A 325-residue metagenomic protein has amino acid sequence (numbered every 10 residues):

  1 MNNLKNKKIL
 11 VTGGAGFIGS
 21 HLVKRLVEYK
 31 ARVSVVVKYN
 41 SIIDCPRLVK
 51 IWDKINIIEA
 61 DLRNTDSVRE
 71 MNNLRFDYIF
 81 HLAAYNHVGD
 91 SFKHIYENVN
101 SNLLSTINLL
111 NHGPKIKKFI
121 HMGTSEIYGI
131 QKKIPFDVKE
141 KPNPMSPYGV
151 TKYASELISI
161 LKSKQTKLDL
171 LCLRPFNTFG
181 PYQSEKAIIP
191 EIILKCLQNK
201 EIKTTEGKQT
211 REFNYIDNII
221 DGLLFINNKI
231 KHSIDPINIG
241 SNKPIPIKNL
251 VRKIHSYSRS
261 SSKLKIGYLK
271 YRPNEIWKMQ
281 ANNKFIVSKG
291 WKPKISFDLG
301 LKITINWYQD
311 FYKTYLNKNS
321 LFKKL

Functional and structural regions predicted by a protein language model:
M1-T178, D310-F311, L325: N-terminal Rossmann-like NAD(P)+-binding domain of SDR-like oxidoreductases, especially those catalyzing
E28, C196-L325: C-terminal substrate-binding subdomain of Rossmann-fold SDR/epimerase-dehydratase oxidoreductases
L109, S159, I192, F285-V287: Structural element of the ATP-grasp superfamily
I130-K132, P181-Q183, A187, F285: Short beta-loop-alpha junction of Rossmann-like oxidoreductase domains
A154, I158, K162, I192 (+2 more regions): Hydrophobic alpha-helix immediately C-terminal to the catalytic Tyr-X-X-X-Lys motif of short-chain
